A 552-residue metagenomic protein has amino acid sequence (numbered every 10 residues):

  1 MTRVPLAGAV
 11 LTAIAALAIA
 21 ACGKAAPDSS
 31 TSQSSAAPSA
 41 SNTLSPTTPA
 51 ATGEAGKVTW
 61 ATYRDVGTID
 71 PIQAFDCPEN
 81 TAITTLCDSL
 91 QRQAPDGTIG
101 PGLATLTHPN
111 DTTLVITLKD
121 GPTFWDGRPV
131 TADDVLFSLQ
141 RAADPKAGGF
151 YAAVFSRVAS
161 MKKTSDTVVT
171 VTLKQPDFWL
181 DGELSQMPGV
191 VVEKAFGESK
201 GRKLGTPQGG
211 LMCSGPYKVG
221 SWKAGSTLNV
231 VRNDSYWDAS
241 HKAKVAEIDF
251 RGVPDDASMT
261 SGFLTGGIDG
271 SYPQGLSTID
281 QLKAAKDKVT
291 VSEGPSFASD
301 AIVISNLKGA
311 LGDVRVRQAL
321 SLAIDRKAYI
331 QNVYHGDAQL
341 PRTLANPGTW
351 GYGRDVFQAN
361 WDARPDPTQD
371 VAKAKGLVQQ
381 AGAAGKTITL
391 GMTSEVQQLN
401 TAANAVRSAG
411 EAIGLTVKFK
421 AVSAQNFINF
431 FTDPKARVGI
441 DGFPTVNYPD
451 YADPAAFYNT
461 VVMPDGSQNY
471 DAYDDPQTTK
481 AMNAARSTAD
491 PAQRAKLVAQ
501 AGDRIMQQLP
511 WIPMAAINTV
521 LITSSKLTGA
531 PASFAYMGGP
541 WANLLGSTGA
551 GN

Functional and structural regions predicted by a protein language model:
S35, L521-N552: Long beta-strand-rich cores associated with HINT superfamily self-processing modules
A51, P367, K418-A421, Q425-N426 (+2 more regions): Extracytoplasmic/peripheral linker and loop segments enriched in polar/acidic and small residues with frequent Thr/Pro
A61-D111, Q140, M212-C213: N-terminal lobe/hinge region of extracytoplasmic solute-binding protein
H108, T113-T117, A153-G197, S221-K223: Surface-exposed binding/hinge segments that line and control ligand-binding clefts or catalytic entry sites
Q186-S240, E247: Gly/Pro-rich hinge or "lid" segments in bacterial periplasmic/extracellular proteins
A224, K375-N447, F457, M463-P464 (+2 more regions): Ligand/substrate-recognition segments at binding pockets and active sites
S235-Q281, T416: Ligand-site clamp/hinge motif
Q339-L377, Q397-L399: Structural transition elements
